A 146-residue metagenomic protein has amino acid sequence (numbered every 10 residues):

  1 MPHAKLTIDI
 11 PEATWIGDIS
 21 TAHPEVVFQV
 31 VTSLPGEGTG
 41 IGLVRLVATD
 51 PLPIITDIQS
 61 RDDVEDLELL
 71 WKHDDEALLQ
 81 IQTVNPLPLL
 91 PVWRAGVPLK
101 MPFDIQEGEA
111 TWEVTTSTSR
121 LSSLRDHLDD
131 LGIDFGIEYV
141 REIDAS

Functional and structural regions predicted by a protein language model:
P2-H127, L131-I133: DNA-contacting interfaces and partner/effector-binding or oligomerization modules in DNA-centric proteins
F135-I137: Generic structural signal for residues in well-ordered beta-strands
S146: Helix-turn-helix DNA-binding segment
